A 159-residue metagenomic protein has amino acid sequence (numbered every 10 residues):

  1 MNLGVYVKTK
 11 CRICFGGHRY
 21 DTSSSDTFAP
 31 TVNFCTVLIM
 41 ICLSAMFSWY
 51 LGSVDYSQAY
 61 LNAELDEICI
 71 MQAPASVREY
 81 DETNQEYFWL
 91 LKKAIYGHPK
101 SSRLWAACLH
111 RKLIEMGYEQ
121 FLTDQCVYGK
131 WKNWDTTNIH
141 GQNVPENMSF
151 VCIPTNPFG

Functional and structural regions predicted by a protein language model:
M1-G159: Long, low-complexity, charge-biased intrinsically disordered regions
